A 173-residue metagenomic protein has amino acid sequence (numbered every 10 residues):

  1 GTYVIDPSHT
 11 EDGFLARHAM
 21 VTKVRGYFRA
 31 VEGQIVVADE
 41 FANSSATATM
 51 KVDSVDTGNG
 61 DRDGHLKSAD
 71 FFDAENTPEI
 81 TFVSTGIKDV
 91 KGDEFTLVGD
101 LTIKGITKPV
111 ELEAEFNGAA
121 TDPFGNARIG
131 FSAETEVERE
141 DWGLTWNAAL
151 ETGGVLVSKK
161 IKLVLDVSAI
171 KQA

Functional and structural regions predicted by a protein language model:
G1-A173: Low-complexity, acidic/polar, glycine-enriched regions of mature
